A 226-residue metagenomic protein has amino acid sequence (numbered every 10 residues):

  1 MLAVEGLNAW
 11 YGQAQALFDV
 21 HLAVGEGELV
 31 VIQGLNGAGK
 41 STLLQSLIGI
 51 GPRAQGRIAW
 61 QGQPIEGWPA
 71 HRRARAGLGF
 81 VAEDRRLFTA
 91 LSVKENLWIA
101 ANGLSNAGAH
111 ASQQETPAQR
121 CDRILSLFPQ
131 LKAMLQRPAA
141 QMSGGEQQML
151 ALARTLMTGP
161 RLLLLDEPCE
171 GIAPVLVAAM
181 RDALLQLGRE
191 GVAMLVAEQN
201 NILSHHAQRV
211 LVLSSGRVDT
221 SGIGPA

Functional and structural regions predicted by a protein language model:
Q33-L35: The feature captures the beta-strand-to-loop junction immediately N-terminal to the Walker
I48: Helix-to-loop junction immediately C-terminal to a conserved catalytic motif
G56-I65, A76, P117-C121, G222: Conserved ABC transporter NBD signature motif
A90-W98, L135: Short coil-to-helix segment of the ABC ATPase nucleotide-binding domain corresponding to the Q-loop/switch region
P138-M142, E146: Conserved ABC ATPase signature
T155-L156: ABC ATPase C-loop
L163-E167: Catalytic Walker B motif of ABC-type/P-loop ATPase nucleotide-binding domains
